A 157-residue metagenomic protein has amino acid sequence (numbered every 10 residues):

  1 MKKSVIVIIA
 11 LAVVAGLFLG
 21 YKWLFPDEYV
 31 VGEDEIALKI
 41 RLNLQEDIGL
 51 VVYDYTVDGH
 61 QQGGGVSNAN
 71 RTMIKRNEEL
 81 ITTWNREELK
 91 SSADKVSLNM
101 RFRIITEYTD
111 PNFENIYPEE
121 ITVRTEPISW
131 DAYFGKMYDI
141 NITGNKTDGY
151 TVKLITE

Functional and structural regions predicted by a protein language model:
M1-V5: Positively charged n-region of N-terminal signal peptides that target proteins for export
I6-K22: Hydrophobic membrane-insertion alpha-helices, especially the h-region of bacterial N-terminal signal peptides
L17-E33: Sec-dependent signal peptide cleavage junction
I36-D47: Asparagine-centered strand-capping/turn motif at beta-strand->loop junctions
D47-D58: Short, ordered, surface-exposed loop/turn motifs in non-cytosolic proteins
H60-R101, I105-E107: Tryptophan-paired
R103-Y117: Short acidic/polar inter-strand loop motif in beta-rich domains
E114-E157: Extracellular beta-sheet/turn segments enriched in Thr/Pro/Gly and aliphatic residues
